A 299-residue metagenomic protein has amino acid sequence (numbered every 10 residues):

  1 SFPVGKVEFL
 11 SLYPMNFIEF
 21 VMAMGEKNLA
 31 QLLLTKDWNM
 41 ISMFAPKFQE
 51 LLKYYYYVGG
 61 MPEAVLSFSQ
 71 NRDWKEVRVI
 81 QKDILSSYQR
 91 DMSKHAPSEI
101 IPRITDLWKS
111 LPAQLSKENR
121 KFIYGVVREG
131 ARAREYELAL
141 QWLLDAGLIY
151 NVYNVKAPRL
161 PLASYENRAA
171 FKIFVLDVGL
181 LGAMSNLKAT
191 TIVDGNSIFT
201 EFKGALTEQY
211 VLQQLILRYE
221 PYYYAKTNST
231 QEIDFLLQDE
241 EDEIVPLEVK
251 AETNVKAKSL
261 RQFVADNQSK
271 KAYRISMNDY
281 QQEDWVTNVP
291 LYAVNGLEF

Functional and structural regions predicted by a protein language model:
F2-I18: A short helix-turn-beta junction within AAA+ P-loop NTPase domains corresponding to the substrate/partner-engaging
V7-F9, E283-L297: Active-site regions of enzymes building and remodeling cell-envelope glycoconjugates
P14-I18, K156, L180-L181, D279-Y280: Conserved nucleotide-binding/hydrolysis micro-motifs of P-loop NTPases
P14-L34: Conserved small helical "lid"/interfacial subdomain of P-loop NTPases
L33-R78: Conserved AAA+ ATPase small/helical "lid" subdomain
M61, L66-D239: Accessory nucleic acid-recognition modules appended to NTPase machines
E243-V245, K271: Structural motif
A251-V289: Catalytic cores of nucleic-acid endonucleases
